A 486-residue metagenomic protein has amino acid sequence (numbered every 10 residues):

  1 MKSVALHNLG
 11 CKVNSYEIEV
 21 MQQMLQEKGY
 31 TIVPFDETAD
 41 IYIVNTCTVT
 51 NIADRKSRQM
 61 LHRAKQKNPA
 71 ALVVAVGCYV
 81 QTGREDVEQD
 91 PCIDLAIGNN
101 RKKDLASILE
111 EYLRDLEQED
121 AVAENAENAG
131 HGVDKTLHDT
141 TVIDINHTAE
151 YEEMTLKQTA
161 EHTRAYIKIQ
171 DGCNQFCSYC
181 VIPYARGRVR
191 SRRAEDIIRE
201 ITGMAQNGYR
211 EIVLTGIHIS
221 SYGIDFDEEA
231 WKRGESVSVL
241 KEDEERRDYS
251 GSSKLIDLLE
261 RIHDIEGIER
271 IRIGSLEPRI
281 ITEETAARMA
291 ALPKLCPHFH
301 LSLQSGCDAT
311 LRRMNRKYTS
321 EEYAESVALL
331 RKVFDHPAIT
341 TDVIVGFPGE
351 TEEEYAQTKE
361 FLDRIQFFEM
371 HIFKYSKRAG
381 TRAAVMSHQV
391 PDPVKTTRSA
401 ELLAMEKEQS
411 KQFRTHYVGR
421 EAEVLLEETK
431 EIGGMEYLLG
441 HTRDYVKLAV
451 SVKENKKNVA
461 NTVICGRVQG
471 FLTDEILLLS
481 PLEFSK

Functional and structural regions predicted by a protein language model:
M1-Y222, E229, S236, K254 (+8 more regions): Proteins enriched for Cys/Gly/acidic motifs involved in redox and nucleic-acid/cofactor modification
N14, T50-A53, V80, P278 (+3 more regions): Alpha-helix N-cap/loop-to-helix initiation residues
V73-V74, T82, Q206-E352: Conserved SAM/AdoMet-binding glycine-rich loop
A126-A129, V385-K486: Terminal RNA-binding accessory module
K157-Q158, A287, A291, L303 (+3 more regions): Replace "in large, NTP-powered and nucleic-acid-processing enzymes" with "in large, NTP-powered factors and other
L301, D342, L362, M370 (+3 more regions): Hydrophobic, well-ordered secondary-structure elements that form the walls of internal hydrophobic environments
E350, I365-F367: Contiguous mid-protein beta-loop-alpha structural module that forms a pocket-lining wall or clamp of enzyme active
K374-H388: Aromatic/acidic polysaccharide-binding cleft in carbohydrate-active enzymes
